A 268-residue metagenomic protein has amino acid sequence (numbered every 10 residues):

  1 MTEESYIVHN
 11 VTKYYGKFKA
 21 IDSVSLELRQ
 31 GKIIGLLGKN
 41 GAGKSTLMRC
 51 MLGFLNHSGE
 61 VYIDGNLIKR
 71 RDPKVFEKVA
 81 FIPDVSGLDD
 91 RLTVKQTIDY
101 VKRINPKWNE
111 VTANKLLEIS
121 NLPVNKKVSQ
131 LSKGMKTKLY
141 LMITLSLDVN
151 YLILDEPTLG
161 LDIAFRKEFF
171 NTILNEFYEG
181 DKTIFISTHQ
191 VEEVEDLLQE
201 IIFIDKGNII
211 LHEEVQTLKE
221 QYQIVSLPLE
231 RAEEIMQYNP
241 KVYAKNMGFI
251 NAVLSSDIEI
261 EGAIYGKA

Functional and structural regions predicted by a protein language model:
Y6-V8, I21, F76: Conserved structural motif at the start of ABC-family nucleotide-binding domains
F18-K19, P73: Short coil-to-beta microelement around the adenine-binding A-loop and adjacent beta1/P-loop entry of ABC ATPase
G38-G43: Walker A (P-loop) phosphate-binding loop of ABC-type ATPase nucleotide-binding domains
L52: Helix-to-loop junction immediately C-terminal to a conserved catalytic motif
G59-R70, K74-V75: Conserved ABC transporter NBD signature motif
P83-L139: ABC-family P-loop ATPase nucleotide-binding domains
L152-E156, L161: Catalytic Walker B motif of ABC-type/P-loop ATPase nucleotide-binding domains
F170-S256: ABC transporter nucleotide-binding domain
